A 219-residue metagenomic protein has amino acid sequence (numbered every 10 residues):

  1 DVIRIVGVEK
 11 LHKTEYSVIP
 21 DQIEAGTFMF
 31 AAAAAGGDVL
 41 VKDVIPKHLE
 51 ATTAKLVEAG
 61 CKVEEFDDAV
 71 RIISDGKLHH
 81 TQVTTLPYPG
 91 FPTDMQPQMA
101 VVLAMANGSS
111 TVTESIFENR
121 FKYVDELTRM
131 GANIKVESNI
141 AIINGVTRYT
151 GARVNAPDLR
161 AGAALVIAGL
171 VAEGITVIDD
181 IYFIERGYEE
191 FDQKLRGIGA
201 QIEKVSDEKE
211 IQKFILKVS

Functional and structural regions predicted by a protein language model:
D1-S219: Short, structured segments at the rim of ligand-binding sites
